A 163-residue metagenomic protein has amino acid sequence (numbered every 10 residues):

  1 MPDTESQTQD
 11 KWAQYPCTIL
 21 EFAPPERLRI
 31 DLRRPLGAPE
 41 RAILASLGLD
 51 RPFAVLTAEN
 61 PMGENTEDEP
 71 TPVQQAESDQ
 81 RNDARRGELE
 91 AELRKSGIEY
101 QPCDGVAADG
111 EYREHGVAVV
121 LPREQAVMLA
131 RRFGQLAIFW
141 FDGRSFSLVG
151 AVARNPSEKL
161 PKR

Functional and structural regions predicted by a protein language model:
M1-A91: N-terminal, charge-rich interaction modules
L47-D50, E111, R132: Flexible, charged surface loops at secondary-structure boundaries
N82, F141-F146, A151-R154: A generic "folded-domain core" signal
A84-Y100, G134-L136: Structural alpha-beta junctions
R94-P122: Mid-chain, well-packed structural core segment of small domains
G97, L136-F139, A151-S157: Low-complexity, flexible helical/coil segments
R113-H115, V119-S147: Short, compact, well-ordered microdomains
V120, G150-R163: Short, low-order "capping/linker" segments at domain edges
